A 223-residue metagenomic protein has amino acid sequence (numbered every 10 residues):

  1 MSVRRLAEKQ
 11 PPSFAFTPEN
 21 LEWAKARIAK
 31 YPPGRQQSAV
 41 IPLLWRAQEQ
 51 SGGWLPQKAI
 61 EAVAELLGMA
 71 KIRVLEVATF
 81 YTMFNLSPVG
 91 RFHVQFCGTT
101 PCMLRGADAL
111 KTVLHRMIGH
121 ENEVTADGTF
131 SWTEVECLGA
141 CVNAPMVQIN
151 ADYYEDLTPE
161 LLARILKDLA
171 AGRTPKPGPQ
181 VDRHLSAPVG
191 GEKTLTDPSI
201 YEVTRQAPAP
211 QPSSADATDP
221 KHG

Functional and structural regions predicted by a protein language model:
M1-G223: Signature of N-terminal electron-transfer/Fe-S-associated modules in redox systems
